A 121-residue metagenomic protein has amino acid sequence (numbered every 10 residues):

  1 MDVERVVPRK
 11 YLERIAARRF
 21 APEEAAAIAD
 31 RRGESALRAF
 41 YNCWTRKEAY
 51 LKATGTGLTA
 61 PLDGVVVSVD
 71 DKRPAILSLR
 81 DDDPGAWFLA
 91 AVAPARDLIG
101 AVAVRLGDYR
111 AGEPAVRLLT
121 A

Functional and structural regions predicted by a protein language model:
M1-A121: Core catalytic alpha/beta fold that binds nucleotide/phospho-ligands
